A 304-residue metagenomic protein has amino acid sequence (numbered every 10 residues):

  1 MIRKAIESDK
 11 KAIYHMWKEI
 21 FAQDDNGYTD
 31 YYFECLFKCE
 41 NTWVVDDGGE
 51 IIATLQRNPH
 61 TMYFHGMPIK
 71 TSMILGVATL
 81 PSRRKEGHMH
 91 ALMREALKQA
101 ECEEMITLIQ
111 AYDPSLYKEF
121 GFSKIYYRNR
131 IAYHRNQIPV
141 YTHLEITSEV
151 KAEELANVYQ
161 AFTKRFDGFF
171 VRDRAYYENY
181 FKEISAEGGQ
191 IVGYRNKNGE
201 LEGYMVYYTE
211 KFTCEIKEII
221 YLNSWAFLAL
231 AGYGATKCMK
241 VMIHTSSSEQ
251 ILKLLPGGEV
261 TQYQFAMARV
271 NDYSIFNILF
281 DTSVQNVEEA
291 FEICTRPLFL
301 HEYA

Functional and structural regions predicted by a protein language model:
M1-P59, G66-M73, I138-A175, E210-C214 (+1 more regions): Short amphipathic alpha-helix that is part of the acyltransferase structural core
T42-V44, L108, I191-G193: Residue-level detector of beta-strand face positions
I69-P81, F212-N223: Conserved acetyl-CoA binding element of GNAT-fold acetyltransferases
G76-T79, K85-K98, I109, Y221-A235: Conserved acetyl-CoA-binding loop-helix of GNAT-fold acetyltransferases
M93, K98-Y112, T236-S247: Conserved GNAT acetyl-CoA-binding A-motif
F122-P139, K217-S224, A231-A304: Active-site/acyl-donor-binding loops of N-acyltransferases
S123-I220, S224: Amide-forming acyltransferase catalytic core, primarily the GNAT-like/NAT-type and related acyltransferase folds
